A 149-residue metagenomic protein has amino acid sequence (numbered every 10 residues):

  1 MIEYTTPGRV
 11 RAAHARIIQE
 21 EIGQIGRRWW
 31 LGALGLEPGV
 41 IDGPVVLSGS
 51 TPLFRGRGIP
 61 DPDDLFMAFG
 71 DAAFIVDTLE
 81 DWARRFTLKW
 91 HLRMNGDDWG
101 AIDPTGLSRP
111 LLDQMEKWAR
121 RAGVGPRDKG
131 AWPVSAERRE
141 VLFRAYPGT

Functional and structural regions predicted by a protein language model:
M1-G35: Short, extreme N-terminal segment that most often corresponds to the first beta-strand
I25, W30-T149: Charged interaction segments
